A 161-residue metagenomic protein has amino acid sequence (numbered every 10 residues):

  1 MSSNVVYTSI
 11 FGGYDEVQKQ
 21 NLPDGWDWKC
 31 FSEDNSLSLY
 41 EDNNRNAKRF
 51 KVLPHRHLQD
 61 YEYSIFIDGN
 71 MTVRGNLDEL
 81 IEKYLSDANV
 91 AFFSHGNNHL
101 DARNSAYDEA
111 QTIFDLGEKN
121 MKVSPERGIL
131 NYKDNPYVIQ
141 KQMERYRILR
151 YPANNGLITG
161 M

Functional and structural regions predicted by a protein language model:
M1-M161: Glycosyltransferase catalytic domains, chiefly GT-A lineage
